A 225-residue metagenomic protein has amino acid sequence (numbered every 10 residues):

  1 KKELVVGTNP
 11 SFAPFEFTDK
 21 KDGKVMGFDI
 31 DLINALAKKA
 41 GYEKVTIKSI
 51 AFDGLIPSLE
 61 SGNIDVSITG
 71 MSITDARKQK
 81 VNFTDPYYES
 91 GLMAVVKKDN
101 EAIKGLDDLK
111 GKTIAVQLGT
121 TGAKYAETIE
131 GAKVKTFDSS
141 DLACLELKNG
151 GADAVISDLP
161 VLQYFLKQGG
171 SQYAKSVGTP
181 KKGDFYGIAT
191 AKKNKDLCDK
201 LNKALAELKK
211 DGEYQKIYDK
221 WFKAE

Functional and structural regions predicted by a protein language model:
K2-G70: Extracytoplasmic small-molecule ligand-binding "clamshell" domains of the periplasmic binding protein/Venus flytrap
L4-T8, M26, L106-G119: Short loop->beta-strand "edge-of-pocket" segments that line small-molecule binding or catalytic clefts across diverse
T8-F12, K48-D53, G62-T74, K97 (+4 more regions): Beta->alpha turn/N-cap motifs
P10, E89-V96, L159, Q163-L205 (+1 more regions): Periplasmic-binding protein-like
I30, V45-P57, E101, L118-T121 (+2 more regions): Short helix-initiation/N-cap motifs at beta->coil->alpha
I30-K39, N100, L118-T120, G187-E225: Extended ligand-binding regions for polar small-molecule ligands
T46-D108, A174, G178-P180: Acidic, polar ligand-binding/catalytic clefts
G54, M71-Q79, Y125-T128, K148 (+1 more regions): A ligand-binding cleft/hinge motif common to bilobed small-molecule-binding domains
